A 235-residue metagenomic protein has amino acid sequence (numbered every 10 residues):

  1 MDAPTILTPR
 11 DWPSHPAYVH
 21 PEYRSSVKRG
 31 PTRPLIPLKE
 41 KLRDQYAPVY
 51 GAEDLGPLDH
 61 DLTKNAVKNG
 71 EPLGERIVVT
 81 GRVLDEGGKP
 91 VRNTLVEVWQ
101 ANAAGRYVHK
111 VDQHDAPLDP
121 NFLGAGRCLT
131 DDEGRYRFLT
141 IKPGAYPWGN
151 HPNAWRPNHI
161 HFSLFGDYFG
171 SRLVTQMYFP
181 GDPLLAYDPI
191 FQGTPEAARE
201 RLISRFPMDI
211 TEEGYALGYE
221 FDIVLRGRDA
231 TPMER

Functional and structural regions predicted by a protein language model:
M1-R235: Beta-strand-dominated extracellular/periplasmic modules and repeats in secreted or surface-exposed proteins
